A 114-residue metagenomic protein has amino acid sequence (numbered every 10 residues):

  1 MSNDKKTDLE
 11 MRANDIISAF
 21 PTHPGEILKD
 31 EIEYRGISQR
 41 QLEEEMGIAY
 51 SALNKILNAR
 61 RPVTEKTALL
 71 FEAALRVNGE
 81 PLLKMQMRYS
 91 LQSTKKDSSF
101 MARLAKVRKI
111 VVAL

Functional and structural regions predicted by a protein language model:
M1-R35, F100-L114: N-terminal flexible/basic segments that precede or flank functional cores
E26-E45, L70: Short basic helix-loop element that most often maps to the first helix and adjoining turn of HTH DNA-binding modules
E31, E45, I56-A59, M85: Residues in the recognition helix of alpha-helical DNA-binding motifs
R40, S51, E80: Key DNA-contact positions within bacterial/archaeal DNA-binding proteins
G47-V63, L70-E72: Recognition helix of helix-turn-helix/homeodomain-like DNA-binding domains that insert into the DNA major groove
K66-P81: DNA major-groove recognition helix of helix-turn-helix/homeodomain DNA-binding modules
P81-M101: Short amphipathic recognition helices of helix-turn-helix/homeodomain-type DNA-binding modules
